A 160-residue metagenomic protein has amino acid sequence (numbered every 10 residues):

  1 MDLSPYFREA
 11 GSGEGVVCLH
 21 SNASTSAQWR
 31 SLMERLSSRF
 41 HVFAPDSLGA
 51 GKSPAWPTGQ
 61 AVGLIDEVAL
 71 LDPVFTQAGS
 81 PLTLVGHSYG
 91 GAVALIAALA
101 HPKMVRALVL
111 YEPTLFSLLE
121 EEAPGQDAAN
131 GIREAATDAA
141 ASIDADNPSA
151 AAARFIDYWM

Functional and structural regions predicted by a protein language model:
D2-Q60, S80: Conserved HGGG/HGGXW glycine-rich cap/lid loop of the alpha/beta-hydrolase fold
E9, E67, E112: Acidic-residue sensor for enzyme active/binding pockets
M33, F75, A97-A98: A conserved amphipathic alpha-helix that caps or lines the catalytic cleft of carbohydrate- and lipid-modifying enzymes
H41, S80-A123: Conserved hydrolase catalytic core segment
A55-V62, A123-D127: Short glycine-enriched, charge-decorated loop/helix-capping segments at active-site entrances that position
I65-L82: Conserved acidic catalytic loop of the alpha/beta-hydrolase fold
S117-M160: Helix-rich cap/lid subdomain of alpha/beta-hydrolase
